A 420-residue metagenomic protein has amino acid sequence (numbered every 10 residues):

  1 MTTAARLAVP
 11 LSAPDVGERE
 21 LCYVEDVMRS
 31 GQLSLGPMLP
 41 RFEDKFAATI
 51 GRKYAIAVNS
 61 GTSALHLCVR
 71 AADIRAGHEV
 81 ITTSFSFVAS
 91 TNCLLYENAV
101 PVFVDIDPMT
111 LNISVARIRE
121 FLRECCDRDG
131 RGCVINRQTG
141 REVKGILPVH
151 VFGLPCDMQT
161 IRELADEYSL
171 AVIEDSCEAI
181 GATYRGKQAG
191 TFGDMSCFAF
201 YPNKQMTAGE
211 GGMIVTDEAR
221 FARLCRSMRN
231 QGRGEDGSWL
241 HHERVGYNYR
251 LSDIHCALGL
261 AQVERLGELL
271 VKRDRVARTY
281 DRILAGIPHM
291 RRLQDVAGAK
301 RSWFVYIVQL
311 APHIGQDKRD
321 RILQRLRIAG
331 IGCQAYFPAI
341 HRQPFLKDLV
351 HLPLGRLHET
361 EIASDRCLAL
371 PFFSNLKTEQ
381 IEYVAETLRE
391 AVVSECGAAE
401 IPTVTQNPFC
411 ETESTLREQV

Functional and structural regions predicted by a protein language model:
M1-L33, P37, P371, E418: N-terminal "arm"/small-domain region of PLP-dependent enzymes with the aminotransferase-like
Q32-E79, F85, C93-Y96, F103-D105 (+3 more regions): Phosphate-binding glycine-rich loop
P40-D44, R52-K53, A116, D127-R141 (+5 more regions): PLP-dependent aminotransferase class I/II
A76, T82, F103, V172-E174 (+3 more regions): Hydrophobic residues in well-ordered beta-strands that form the structural core
E97, E167-Y168, A329: Helix C-cap/helix->beta junction micro-motif
V100-T110, Q334: Short beta-strand->loop structural element characteristic of the AMP-binding/adenylate-forming
M109-A208, M213-V215, R220: Active-site phosphate-binding strand-loop segment of PLP-dependent enzymes
